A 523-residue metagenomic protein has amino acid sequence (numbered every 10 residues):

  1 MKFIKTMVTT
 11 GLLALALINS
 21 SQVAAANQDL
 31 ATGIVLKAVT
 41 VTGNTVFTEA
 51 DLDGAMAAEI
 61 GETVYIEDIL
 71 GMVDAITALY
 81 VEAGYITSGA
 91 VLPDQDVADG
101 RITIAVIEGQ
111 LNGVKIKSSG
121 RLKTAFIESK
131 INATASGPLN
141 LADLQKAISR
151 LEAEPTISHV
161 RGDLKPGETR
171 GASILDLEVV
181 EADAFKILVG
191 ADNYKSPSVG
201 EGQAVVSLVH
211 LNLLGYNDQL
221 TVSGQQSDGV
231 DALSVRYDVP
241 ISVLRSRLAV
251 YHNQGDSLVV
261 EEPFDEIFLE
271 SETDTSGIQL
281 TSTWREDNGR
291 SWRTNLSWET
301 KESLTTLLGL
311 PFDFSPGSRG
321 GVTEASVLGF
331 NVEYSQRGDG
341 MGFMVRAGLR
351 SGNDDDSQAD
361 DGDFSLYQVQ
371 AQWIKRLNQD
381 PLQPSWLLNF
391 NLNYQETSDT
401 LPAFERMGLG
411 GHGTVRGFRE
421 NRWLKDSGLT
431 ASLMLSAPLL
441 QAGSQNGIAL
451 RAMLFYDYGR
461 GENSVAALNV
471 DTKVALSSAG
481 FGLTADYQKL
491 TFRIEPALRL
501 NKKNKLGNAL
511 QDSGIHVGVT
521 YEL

Functional and structural regions predicted by a protein language model:
A25-K195, S207, S223-A232, Y367 (+1 more regions): Periplasmic polypeptide-binding modules associated with outer-membrane biogenesis and secretion
P155, E168-R170, P197-E201, Q226-A232 (+10 more regions): Transmembrane beta-barrel outer-membrane domains
G162, F185-K195, V206-N212, Y216-D228 (+7 more regions): Transmembrane beta-strand segments that form the barrel wall of outer-membrane beta-barrel proteins
F185-I187, L214-L220, V243-L248, S257-L258 (+5 more regions): Repeated loop/turn-to-beta-strand initiation elements of outer-membrane beta-barrel proteins
N193-Y194, T221-V222, E262-F268, G309-G320 (+4 more regions): Extracellular loop and loop/strand-boundary signature of outer-membrane beta-barrel proteins
A204-L213, D231-H252, D274-S282, L328-Q336 (+4 more regions): Feature captures outer-membrane beta-barrel proteins of Gram-negative bacteria and organelles
R247-L401: Transmembrane beta-strand segments of outer-membrane beta-barrel domains in Gram-negative and organellar OMPs
Q358-L523: C-terminal transmembrane beta-barrel domains of outer membrane proteins
